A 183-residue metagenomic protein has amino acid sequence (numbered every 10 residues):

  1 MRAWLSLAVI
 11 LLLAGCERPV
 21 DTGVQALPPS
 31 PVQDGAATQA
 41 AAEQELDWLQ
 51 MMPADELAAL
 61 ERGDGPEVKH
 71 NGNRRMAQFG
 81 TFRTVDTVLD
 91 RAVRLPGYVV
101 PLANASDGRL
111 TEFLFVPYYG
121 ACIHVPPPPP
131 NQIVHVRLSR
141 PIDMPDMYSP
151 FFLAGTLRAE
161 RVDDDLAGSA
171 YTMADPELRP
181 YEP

Functional and structural regions predicted by a protein language model:
M1-A14: Sec-dependent bacterial lipoprotein signal peptides
C16-P183: OB-fold and OB-like single-stranded nucleic-acid-recognition modules and their adjacent interaction interfaces
